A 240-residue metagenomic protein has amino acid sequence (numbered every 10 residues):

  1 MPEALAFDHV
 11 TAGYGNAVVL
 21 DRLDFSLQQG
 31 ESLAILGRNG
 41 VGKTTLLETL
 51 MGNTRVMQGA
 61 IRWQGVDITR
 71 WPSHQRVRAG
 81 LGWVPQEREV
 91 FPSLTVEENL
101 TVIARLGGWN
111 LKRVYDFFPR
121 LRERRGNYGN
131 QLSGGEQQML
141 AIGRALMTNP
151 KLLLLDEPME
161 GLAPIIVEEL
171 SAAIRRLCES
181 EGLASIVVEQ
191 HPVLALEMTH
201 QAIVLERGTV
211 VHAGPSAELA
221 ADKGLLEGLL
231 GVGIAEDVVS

Functional and structural regions predicted by a protein language model:
L5, L20-R22: Conserved structural motif at the start of ABC-family nucleotide-binding domains
L36-R38: The feature captures the beta-strand-to-loop junction immediately N-terminal to the Walker
M51: Helix-to-loop junction immediately C-terminal to a conserved catalytic motif
G59-D67, A79, W109, R113-D116: Conserved ABC transporter NBD signature motif
A145-L146: ABC ATPase C-loop
L153-E157: Catalytic Walker B motif of ABC-type/P-loop ATPase nucleotide-binding domains
E168-G182: Helical segment within the ABC ATPase nucleotide-binding domain
